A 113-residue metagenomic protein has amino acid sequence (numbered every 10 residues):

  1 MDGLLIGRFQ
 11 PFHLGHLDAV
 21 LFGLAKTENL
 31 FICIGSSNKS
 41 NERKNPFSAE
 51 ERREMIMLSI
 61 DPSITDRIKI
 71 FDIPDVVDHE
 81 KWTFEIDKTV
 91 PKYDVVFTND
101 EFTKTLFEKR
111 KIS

Functional and structural regions predicted by a protein language model:
M1-S113: Nucleotidyltransferase catalytic core that binds NTPs
